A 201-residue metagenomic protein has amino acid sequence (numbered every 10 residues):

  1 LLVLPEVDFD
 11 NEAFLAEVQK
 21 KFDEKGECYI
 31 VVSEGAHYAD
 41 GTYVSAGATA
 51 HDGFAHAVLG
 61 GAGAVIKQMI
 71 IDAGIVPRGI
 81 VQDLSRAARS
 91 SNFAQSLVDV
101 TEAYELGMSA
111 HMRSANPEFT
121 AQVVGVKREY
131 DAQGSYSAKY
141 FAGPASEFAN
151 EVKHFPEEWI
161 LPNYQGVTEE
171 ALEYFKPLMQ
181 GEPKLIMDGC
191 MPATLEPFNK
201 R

Functional and structural regions predicted by a protein language model:
L1-R78: Accessory alpha-helical/coil subdomains and C-terminal extensions that flank or cap enzyme catalytic cores
A46-R201: C-terminal non-catalytic interaction/assembly regions of soluble proteins
